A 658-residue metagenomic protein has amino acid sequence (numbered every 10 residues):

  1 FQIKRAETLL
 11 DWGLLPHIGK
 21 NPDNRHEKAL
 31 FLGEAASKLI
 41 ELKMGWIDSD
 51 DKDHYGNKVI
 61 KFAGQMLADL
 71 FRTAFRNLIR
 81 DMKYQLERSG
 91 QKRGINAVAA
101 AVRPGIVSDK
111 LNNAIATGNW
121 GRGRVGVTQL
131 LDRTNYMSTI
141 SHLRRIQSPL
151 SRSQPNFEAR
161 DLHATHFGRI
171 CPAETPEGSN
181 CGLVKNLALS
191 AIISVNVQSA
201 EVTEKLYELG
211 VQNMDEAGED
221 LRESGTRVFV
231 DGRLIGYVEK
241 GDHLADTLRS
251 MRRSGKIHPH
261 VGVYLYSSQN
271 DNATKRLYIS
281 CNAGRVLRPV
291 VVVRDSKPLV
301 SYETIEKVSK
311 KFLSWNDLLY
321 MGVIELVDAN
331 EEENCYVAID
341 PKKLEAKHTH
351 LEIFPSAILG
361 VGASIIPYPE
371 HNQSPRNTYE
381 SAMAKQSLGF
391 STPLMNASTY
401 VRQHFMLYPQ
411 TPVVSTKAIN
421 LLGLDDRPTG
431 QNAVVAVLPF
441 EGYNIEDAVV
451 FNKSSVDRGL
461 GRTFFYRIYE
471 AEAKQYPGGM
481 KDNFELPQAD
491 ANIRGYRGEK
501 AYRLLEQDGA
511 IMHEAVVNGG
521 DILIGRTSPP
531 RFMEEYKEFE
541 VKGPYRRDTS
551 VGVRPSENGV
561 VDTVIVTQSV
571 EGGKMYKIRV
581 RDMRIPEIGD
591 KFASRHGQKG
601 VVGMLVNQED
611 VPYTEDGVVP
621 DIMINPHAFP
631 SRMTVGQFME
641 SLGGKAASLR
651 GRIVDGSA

Functional and structural regions predicted by a protein language model:
F1-A658: Conduit-forming functional cores of very large proteins
